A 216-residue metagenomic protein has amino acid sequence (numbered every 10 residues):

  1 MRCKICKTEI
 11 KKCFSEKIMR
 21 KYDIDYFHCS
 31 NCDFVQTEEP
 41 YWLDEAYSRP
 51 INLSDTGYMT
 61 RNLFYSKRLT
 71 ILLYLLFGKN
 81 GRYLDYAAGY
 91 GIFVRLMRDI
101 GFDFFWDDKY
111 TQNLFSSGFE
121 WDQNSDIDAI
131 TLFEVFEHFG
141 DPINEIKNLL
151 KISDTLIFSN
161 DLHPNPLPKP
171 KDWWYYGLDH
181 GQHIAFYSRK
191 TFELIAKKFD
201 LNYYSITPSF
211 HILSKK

Functional and structural regions predicted by a protein language model:
M1-A129, F133, I143-I152, K171-H180 (+2 more regions): Conserved N-terminal segment of class I S-adenosyl-L-methionine
N113, L162-P166: Feature marks short, surface-exposed loop/turn motifs that line or immediately flank catalytic pockets and channel
E134, H138: A short His-aromatic
S153-H163: Conserved beta-strand signature within the Rossmann-like core of class I S-adenosyl-L-methionine
N160-D161, K169-K171: SAM-dependent methyltransferase
I184-S188: Aromatic/acidic, Gly/Pro-rich catalytic loop(s) in extracytoplasmic/lumenal soluble domains of multi-pass membrane
